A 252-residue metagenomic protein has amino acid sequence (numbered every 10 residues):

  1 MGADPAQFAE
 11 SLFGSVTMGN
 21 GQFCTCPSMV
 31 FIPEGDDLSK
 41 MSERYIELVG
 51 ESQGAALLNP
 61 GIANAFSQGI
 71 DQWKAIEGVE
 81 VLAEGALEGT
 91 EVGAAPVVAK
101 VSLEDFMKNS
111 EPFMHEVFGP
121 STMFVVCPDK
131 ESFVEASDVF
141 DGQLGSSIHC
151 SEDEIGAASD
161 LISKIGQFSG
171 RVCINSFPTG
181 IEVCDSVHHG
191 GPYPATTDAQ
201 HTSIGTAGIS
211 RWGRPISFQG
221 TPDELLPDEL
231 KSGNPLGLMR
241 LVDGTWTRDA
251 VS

Functional and structural regions predicted by a protein language model:
M1, Y45-I46, H188-P192: Short secondary-structure boundary/capping segments
M1-G35, S39: Conserved NAD(P)+-binding/catalytic subdomain of aldehyde/semialdehyde dehydrogenases
S11-G19, E47-A55, W73-I76, F168 (+1 more regions): Change "in soluble alpha/beta enzymes" to "in soluble alpha/beta proteins
N20-F23, G54-N64, E80-G85, S147-H149 (+2 more regions): Flexible, glycine/charged-enriched surface loops at secondary-structure junctions
S28-G35, P60-Q68, A86-G89, E152-E154 (+2 more regions): A glycine-rich phosphate-binding loop feature that marks nucleotide/adenosyl-phosphate handling sites
I32-L144: NAD(P)-dependent aldehyde/semialdehyde dehydrogenase
E91, S132-L226: C-terminal core of ALDH-fold dehydrogenases
L226-S252: Extended hydrophobic packing segments that form well-structured cores
